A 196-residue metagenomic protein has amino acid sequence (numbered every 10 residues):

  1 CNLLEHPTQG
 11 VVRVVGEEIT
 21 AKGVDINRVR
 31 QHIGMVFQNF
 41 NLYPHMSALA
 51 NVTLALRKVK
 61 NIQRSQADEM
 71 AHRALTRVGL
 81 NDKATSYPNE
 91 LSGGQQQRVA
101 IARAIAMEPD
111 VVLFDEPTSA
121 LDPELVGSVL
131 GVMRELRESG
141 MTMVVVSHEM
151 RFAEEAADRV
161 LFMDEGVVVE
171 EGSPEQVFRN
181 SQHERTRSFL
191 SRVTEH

Functional and structural regions predicted by a protein language model:
C1-P174: ABC family nucleotide-binding domain
E175-H196: C-terminal boundary and immediately downstream tail of ABC-type ATPase nucleotide-binding domains
